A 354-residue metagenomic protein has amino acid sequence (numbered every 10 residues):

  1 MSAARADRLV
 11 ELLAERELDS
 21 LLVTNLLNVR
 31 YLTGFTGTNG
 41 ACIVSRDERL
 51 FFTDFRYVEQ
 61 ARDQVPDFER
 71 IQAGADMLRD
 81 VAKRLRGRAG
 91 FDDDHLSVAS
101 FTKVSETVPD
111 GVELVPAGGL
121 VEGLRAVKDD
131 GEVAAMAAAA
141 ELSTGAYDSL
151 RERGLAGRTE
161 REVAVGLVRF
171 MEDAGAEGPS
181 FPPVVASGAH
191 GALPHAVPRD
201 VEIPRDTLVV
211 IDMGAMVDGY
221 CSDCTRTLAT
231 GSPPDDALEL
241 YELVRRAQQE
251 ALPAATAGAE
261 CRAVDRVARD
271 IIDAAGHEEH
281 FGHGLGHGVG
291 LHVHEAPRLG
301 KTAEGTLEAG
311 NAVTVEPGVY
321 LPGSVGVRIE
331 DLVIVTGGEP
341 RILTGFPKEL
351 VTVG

Functional and structural regions predicted by a protein language model:
M1-G354: Active-site neighborhoods and metal-handling regions in enzymes and metal-associated proteins
